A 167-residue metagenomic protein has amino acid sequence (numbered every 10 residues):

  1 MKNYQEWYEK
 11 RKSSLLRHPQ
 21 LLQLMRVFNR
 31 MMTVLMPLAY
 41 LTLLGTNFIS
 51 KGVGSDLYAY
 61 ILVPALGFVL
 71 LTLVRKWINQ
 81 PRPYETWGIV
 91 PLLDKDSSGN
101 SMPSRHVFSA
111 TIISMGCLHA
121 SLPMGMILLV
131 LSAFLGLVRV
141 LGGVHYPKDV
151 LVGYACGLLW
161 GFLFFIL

Functional and structural regions predicted by a protein language model:
M1-Y40, S55, L71-G99: N-terminal transmembrane-helix/juxtamembrane module of multi-pass inner/ER membrane proteins
Q20, G52-D56, P83-Y84, S121-M126 (+1 more regions): Membrane-helix interface segments
T33, P37, A65, I112 (+1 more regions): Residues within membrane-spanning alpha-helices of integral membrane proteins, especially the hydrophobic core/packing
L41-L70: Interfacial segments of alpha-helical transmembrane regions
T46-S50, R82, L141-H145: Juxtamembrane transmembrane-helix termini
I49, W77-I78, L167: Helix-loop junctions at the membrane-solvent interface of multi-pass transporters, primarily the C-terminal
L62-R75, M126-V138: Small-polar-interrupted transmembrane alpha-helices in polytopic inner-membrane proteins
G88-L167: Membrane-embedded catalytic cores of phosphoryl/pyrophosphoryl-handling enzymes
